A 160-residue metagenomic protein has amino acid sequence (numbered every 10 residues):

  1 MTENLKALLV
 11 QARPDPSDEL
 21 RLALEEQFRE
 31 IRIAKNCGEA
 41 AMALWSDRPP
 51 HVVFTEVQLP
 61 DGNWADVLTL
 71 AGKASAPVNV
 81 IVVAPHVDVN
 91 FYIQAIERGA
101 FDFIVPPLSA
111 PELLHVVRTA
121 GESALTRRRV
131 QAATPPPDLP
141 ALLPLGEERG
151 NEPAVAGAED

Functional and structural regions predicted by a protein language model:
L5, R13-K35, E39-M42: Two-component/phosphorelay signaling modules centered on CheY-like receiver
A12, V83-V87, P107: Conserved active-site segment of CheY-like receiver
I33-V52, P60: Acidic, metal-coordinating helix/loop segments flanking the phosphotransfer/catalytic sites of two-component signaling
T55-Q58, A84: Active-site residues of response regulator receiver
A65-P77: Short amphipathic alpha-helix used as the core "switch/output" element in two-component signaling
L108-V117: C-terminal output helix
E122-G146, G150-D160: CheY-like receiver
